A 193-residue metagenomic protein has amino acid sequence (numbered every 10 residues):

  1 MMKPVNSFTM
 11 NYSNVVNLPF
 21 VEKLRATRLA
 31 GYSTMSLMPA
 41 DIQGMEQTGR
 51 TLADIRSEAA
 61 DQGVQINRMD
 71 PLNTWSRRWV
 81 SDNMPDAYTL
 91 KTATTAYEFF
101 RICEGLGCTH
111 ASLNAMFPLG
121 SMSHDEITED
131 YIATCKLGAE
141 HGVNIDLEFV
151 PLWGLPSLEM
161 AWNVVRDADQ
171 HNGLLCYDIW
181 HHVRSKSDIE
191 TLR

Functional and structural regions predicted by a protein language model:
M2-P19: Boundary/entry segment of secreted carbohydrate-active catalytic domains
K3-F8, A26-Y32: A short, Lys/Arg-enriched amphipathic alpha-helix followed by its capping loop at the start of a domain
M10-Y12, M35-L37, L113, L147 (+1 more regions): Conserved beta-strand positions
P19-R25, A60-R68, S76-Y177, R184: Active-site acidic/histidine proton-transfer and metal-coordination neighborhood in alpha/beta enzyme cores
A30-D41, R68-T74: Short, conserved active-site loops that position catalytic residues or coordinate cofactors/metal ions across diverse
S36-A60, A115-M122: Glycine-rich, proline-tolerant flexible connector loops at the mouths of alpha/beta enzymes
K186-R193: A short alpha/beta connector and helix-capping loop motif
